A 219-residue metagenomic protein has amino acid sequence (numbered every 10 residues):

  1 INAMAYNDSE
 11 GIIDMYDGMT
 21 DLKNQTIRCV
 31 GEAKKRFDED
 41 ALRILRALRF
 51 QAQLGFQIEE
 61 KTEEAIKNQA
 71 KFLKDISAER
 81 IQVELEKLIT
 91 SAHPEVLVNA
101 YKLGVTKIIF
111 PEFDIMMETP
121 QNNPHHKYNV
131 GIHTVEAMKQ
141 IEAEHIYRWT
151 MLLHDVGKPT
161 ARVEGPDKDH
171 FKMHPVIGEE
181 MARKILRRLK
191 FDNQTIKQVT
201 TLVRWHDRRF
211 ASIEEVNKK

Functional and structural regions predicted by a protein language model:
I1-L152, V156-M173, I177-I196, R209: Glycine- and charge-enriched loop/helix tracts that form the active or gating conduit in phosphate/cation-handling
D192-V199, V203-H206, A211-K218: Long, amphipathic alpha-helical stalk/connector segments used for oligomerization, subunit docking, or mechanical
